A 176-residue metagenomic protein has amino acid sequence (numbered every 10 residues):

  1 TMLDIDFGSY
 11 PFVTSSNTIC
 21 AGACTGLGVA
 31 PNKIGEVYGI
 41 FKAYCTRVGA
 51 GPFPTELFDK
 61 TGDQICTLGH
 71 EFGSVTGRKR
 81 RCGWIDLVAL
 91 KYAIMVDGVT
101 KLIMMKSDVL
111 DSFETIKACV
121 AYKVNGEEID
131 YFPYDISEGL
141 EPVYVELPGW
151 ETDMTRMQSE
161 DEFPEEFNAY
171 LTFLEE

Functional and structural regions predicted by a protein language model:
T1-E176: Non-transmembrane, aqueous-exposed alpha-helical and coiled segments at domain scale
